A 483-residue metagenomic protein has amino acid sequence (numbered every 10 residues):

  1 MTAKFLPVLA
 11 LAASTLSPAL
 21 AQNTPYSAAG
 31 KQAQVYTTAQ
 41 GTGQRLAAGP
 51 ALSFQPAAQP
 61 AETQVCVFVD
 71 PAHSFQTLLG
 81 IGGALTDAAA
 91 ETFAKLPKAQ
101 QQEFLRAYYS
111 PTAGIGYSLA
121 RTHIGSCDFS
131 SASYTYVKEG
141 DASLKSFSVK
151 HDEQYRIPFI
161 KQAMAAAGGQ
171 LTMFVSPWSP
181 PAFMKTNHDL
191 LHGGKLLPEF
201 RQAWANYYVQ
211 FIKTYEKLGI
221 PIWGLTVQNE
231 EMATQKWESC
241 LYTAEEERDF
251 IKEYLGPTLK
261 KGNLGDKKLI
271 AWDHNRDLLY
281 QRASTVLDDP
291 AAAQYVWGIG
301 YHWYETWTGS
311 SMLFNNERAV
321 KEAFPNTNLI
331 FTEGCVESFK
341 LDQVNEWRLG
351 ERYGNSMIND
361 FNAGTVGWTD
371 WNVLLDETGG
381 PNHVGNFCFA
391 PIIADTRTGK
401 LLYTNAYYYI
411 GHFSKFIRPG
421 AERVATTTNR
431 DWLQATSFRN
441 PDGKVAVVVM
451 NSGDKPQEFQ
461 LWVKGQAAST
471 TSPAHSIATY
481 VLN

Functional and structural regions predicted by a protein language model:
M1-A28: Bacterial Sec-dependent N-terminal signal peptides
L46-I222, T243, E253: N-terminal catalytic cores of secreted or lumenal carbohydrate-active enzymes
P60-D70, I157-F159, Q210, E253-Y254 (+4 more regions): Alpha-helical scaffolding within the catalytic cores of extracellular/periplasmic polymer-degrading hydrolases
G83, G116, M173, L225 (+6 more regions): Conserved, mostly hydrophobic/aromatic
A203-G224, E231-E337: Active-site neighborhood of glycoside hydrolase catalytic domains
N328-Y409, A425-T428: Aromatic/acidic polysaccharide-binding cleft in carbohydrate-active enzymes
K415, T426-K464, H475: Carbohydrate-binding surface patches
T471-N483: C-terminal beta-strand-rich structural cap/linker in extracellular carbohydrate-active enzymes
